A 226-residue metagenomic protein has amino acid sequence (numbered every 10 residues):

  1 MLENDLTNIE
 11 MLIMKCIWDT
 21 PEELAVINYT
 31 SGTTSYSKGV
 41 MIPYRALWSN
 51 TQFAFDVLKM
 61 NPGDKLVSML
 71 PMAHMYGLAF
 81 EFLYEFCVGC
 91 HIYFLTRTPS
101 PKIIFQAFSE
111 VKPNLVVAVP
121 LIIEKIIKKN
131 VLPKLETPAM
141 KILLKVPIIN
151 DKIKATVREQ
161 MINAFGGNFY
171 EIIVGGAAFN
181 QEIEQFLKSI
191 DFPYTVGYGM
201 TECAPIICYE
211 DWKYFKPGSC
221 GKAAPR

Functional and structural regions predicted by a protein language model:
E3-Y29, Y36, K59-K65: Conserved pre-ATP/AMP-binding loop-to-beta segment of ANL
L24, T30-T33, L66, V116 (+2 more regions): Conserved S/T- and glycine-rich ATP-binding loop of Class I adenylate-forming
A25-S49: Conserved AMP-binding A3 loop
W48-K65, M72-E159, P193: Conserved AMP-binding/adenylation subdomain of ANL enzymes
L70-H74, W212-K213: AMP-binding (ANL) adenylation modules
N114-V117, I127-F215: Gly/Ser/Thr-rich phosphate-binding loop
G218-A224: Short Gly/Pro-enriched turn/cap motifs at secondary-structure boundaries
